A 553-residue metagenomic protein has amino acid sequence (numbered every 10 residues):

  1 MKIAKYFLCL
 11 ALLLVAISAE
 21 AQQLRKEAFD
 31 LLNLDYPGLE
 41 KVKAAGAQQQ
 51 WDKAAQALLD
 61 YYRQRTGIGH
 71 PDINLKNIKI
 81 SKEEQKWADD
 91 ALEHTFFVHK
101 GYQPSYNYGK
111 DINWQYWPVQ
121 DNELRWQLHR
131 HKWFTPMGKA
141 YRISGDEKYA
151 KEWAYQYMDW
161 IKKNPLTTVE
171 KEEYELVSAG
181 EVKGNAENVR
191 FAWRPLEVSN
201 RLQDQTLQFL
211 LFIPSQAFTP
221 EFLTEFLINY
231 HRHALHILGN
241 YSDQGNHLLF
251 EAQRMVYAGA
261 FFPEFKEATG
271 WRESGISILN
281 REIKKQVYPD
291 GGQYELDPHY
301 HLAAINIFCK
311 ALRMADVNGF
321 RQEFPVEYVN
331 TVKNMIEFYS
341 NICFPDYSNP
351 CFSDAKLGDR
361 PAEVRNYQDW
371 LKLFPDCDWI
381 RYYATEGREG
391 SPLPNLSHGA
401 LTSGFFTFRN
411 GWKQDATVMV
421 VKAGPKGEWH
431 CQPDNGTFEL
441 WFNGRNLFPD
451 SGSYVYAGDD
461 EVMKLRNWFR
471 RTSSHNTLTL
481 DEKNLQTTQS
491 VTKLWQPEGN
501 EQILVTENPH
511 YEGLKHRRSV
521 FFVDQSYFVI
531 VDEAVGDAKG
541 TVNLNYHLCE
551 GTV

Functional and structural regions predicted by a protein language model:
M1-Y6: Positively charged n-region of N-terminal signal peptides that target proteins for export
F7-A16: Bacterial N-terminal signal peptides
I17-A21: Sec/Tat signal peptide C-region and signal peptidase I cleavage site
Q22-V98: Extreme N-terminal leader/anchor segments
S105-K110, W114-Q115, Q120-K333: Aromatic-lined, polymer-binding surfaces characteristic of secreted/periplasmic polysaccharide-degrading enzymes
W126, R194, Y230, L248 (+10 more regions): Active-site-proximal structural scaffolding
Y288-F448, P497-E498, L504-V505: Carbohydrate-active enzyme catalytic cores, enriched for enzymes that act on polyanionic acidic polysaccharides
P392-V553: Non-catalytic C-terminal accessory modules of carbohydrate-active enzymes
